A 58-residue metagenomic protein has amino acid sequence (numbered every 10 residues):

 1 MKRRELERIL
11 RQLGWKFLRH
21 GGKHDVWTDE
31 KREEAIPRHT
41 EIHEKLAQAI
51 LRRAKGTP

Functional and structural regions predicted by a protein language model:
M1-H20, V26-P58: Basic nucleic-acid-binding interfaces
